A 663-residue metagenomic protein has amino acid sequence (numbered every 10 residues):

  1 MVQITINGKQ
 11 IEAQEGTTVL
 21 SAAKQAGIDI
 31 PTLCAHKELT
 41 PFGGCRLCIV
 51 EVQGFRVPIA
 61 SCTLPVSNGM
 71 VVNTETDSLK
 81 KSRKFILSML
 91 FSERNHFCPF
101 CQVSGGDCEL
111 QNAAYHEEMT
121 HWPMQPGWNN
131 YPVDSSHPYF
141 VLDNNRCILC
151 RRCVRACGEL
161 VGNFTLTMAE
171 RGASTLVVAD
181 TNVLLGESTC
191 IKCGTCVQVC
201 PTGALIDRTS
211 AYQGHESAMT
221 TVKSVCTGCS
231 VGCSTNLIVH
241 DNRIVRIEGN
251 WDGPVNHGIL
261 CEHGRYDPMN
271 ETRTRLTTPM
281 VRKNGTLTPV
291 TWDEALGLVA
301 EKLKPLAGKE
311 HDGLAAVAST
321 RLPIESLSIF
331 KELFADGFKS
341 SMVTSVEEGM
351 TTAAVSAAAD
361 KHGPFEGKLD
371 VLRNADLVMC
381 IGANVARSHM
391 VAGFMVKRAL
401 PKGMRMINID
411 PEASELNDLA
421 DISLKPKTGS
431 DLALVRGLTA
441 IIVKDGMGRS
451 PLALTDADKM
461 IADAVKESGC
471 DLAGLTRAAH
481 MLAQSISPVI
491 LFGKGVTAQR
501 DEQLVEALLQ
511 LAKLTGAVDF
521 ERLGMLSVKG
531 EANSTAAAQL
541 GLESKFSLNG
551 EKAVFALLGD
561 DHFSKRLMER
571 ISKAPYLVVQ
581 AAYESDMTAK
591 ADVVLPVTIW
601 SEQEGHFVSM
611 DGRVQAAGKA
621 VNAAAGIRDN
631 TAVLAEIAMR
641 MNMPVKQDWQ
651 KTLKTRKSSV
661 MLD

Functional and structural regions predicted by a protein language model:
Q3, T17-S21, P323, D629: Short, structural beta-strand-to-alpha-helix junction motif
I4, V50-V52, I238, A316: Short aromatic-centered micro-motifs
I4-T5, N68-T74, N182, D418-P426 (+3 more regions): Short beta-alpha connecting loops at secondary-structure transitions that line or flank enzyme active sites
Q10-T17: Short, contiguous acidic and Ser/Thr-rich linear segments
V19-Q53: A basic, amphipathic helix-loop patch mediating RNA/tRNA/ribosome contacts
R46-C193, V197-T227, V231-C233, H240-I244: Fe-S ferredoxin-like electron-transfer domains and their immediately adjacent linker/connector regions across
N95, C150, A211-Q603, K619 (+2 more regions): Catalytic alpha/large subunits of respiratory electron-transfer oxidoreductases, centered on bis-MGD molybdoenzymes
H96-G127, G448-R449, L454-S468, V621-D663: N-terminal leader/propeptide and maturation segments of large enzyme subunits in energy/redox metabolism and hydrolases
